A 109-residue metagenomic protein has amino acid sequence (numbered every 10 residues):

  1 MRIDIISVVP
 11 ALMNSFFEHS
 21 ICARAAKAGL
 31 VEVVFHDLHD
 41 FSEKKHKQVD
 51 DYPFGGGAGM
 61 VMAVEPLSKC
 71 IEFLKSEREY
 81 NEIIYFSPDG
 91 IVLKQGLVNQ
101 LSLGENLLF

Functional and structural regions predicted by a protein language model:
M1-F109: Post-transcriptional modification and biogenesis factors for structured RNAs of the translation apparatus
